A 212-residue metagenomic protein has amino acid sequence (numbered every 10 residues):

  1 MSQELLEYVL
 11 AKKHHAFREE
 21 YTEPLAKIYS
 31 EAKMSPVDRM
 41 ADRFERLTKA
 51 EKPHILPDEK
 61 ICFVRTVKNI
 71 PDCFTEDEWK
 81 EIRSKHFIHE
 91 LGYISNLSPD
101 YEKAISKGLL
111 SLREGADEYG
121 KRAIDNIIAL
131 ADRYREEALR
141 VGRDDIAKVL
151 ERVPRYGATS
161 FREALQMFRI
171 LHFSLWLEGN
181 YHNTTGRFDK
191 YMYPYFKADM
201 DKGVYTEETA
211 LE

Functional and structural regions predicted by a protein language model:
M1-G115: Long, non-catalytic protein-protein interaction scaffolds
K49, L56, A116, R122-A123 (+1 more regions): Mature, well-folded catalytic/scaffold domains that follow N-terminal targeting or propeptide regions
K103, K107, I124-D125, A129: Short coil-to-beta-strand
